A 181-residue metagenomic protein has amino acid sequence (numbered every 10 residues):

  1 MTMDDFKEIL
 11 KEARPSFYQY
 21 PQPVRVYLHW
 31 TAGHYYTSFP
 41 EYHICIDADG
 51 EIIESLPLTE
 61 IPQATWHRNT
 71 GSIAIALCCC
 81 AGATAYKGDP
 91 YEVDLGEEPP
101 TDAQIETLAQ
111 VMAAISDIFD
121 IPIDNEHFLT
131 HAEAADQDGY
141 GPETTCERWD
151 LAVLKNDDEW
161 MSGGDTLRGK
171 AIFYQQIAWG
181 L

Functional and structural regions predicted by a protein language model:
M1-N69: N-terminal catalytic cores of peptidoglycan-degrading enzymes
M1-Y20, A83-L181: Basic/polar, cationic surfaces and motifs that engage anionic cell-wall and phosphate/carboxylate ligands
R25, S72-A74, H127-L129: Structural preference for beta-strand elements that scaffold enzyme active sites
G33, D49, C80, A113 (+1 more regions): Residue-level marker of positions within ordered structural domains that often coincide with functionally constrained
C45-A103: Peptidoglycan-targeting cell-wall enzymes and recognition modules
